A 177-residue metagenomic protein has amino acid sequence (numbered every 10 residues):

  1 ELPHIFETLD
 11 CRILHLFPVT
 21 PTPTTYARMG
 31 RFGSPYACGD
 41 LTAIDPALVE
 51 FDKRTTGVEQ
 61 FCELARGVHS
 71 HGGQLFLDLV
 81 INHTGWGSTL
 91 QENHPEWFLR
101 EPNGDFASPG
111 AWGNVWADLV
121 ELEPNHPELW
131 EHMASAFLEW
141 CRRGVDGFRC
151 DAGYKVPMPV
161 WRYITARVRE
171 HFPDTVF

Functional and structural regions predicted by a protein language model:
E1-W116, E121-A134, R142, V156-F177: Acidic/aromatic-lined carbohydrate-recognition and catalytic surfaces of CAZymes acting on diverse glycans
F76, G147-G153: Short catalytic-loop micro-motif centered on adjacent basic/acidic residues
